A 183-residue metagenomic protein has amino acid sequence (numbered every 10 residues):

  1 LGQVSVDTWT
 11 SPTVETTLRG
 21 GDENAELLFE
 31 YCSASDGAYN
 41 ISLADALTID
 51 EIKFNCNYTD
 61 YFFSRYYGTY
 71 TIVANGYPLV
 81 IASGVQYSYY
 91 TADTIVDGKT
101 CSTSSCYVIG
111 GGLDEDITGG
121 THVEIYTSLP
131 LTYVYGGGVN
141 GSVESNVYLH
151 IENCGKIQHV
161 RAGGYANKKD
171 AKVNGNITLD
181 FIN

Functional and structural regions predicted by a protein language model:
G2-T8: Short, surface-exposed loop/strand segments
Q3, E15-T17, E26, N40 (+13 more regions): Detector for repetitive beta-architecture
P12-Y58, Y89, T100: Right-handed parallel beta-helix/beta-spiral solenoid domain characteristic of secreted/periplasmic
C32-A38, N57-F63, Y90-I95, L113-T118 (+4 more regions): Short glycine/acidic-rich loop motifs that flank beta-strands on beta-rich extracellular proteins
Y61-N75: Short, surface-exposed polybasic-and-hydrophobic patches located at secondary-structure transitions
